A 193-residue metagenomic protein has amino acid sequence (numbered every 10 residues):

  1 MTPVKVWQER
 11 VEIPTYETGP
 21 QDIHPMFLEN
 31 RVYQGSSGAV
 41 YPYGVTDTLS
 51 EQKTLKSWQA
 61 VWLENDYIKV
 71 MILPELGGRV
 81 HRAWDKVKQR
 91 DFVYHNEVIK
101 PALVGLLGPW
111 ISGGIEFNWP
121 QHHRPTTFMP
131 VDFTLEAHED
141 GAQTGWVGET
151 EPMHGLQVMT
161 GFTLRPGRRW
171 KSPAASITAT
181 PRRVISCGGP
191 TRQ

Functional and structural regions predicted by a protein language model:
T2-V40, A60-P130: Acidic-aromatic substrate-binding/catalytic surfaces of carbohydrate-active enzymes
V4, L55, L107, E116 (+2 more regions): Intrinsically disordered regions, especially transient/low-confidence alpha-helical propensity segments and coil-helix
F27-K56, A60-E64, S112-R169: Extended, loop-rich substrate-binding clefts of extracytoplasmic carbohydrate-active enzymes
V70-K88, G148-Q193: Acidic, contiguous internal or C-terminal segments within carbohydrate-active enzymes that form a structured patch used
